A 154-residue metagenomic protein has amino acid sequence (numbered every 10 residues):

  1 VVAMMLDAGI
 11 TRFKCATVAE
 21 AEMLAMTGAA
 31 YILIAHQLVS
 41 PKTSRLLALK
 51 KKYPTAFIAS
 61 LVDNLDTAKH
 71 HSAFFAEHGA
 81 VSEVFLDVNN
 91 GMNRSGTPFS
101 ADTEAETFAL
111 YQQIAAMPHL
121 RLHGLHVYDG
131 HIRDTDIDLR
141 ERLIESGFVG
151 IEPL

Functional and structural regions predicted by a protein language model:
V1-R133: Active-site-proximal beta-alpha core segment in soluble small-molecule metabolic enzymes
P118-L154: Catalytic alpha/beta core domains of metabolic enzymes, predominantly
